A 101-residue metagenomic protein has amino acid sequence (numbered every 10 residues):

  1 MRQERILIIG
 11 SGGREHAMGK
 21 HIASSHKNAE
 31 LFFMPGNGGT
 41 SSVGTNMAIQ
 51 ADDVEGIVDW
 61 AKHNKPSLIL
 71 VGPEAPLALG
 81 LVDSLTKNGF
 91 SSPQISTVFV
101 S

Functional and structural regions predicted by a protein language model:
M1-V98: ATP-binding N-terminal substructure of ATP-dependent carboxylate-amine bond-forming enzymes
S101: Active-site loop of classical SDR/Rossmann-like NAD(P)-dependent oxidoreductases, centered on the catalytic Tyr-X3-Lys
